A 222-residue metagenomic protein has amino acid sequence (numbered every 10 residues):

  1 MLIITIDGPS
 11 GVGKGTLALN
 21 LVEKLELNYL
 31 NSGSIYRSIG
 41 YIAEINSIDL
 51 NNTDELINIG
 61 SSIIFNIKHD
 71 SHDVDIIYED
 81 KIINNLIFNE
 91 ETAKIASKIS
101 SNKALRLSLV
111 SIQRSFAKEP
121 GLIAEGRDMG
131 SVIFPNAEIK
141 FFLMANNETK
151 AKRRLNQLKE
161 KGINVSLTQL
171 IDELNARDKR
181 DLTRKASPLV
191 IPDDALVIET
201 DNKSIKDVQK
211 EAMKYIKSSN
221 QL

Functional and structural regions predicted by a protein language model:
I4-I6: Hydrophobic anchor at the beta1->P-loop junction of P-loop NTPases
P9: P-loop (Walker A) phosphate-binding loop of NTP-binding proteins
V12: ATP-binding Walker
G15: Walker A/P-loop
E23-E90: N-terminal phosphate/diphosphate-binding loop that engages ATP/GTP or pyrophosphate donors across diverse enzyme folds
I77-N84, A93, L155-K161, K179-L222: NTP-dependent small-molecule kinase module
N84-K161: ATP-dependent NMP and nucleoside kinases share a basic, alpha-helical "lid"
